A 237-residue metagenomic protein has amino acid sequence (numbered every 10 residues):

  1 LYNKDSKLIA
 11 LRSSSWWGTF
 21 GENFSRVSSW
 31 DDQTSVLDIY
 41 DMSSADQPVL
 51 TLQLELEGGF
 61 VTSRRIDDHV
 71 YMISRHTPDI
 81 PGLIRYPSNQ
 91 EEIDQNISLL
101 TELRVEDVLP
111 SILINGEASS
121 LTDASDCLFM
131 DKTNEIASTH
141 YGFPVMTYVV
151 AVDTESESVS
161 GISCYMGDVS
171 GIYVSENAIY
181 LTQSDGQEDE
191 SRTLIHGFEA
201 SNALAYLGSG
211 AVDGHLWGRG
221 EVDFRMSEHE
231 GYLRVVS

Functional and structural regions predicted by a protein language model:
L1-S237: Beta-sheet-rich non-transmembrane sensory/scaffold domains
